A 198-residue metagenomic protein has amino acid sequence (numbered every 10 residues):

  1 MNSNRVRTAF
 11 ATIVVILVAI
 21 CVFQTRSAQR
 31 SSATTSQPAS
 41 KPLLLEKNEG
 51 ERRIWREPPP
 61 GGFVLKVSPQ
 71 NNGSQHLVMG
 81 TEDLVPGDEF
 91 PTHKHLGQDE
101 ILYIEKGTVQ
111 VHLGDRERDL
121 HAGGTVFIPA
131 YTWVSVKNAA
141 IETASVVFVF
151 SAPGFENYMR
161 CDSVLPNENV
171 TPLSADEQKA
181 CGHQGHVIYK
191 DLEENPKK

Functional and structural regions predicted by a protein language model:
M1-V14: N-terminal Sec-pathway targeting helices
A9, C21-L77, V164-K198: A short, N-terminal "cap"/entry segment at the start of jelly-roll beta-barrel domains of the cupin/DSBH fold
L65, G80-H95: Conserved short histidine dyad/triad with adjacent acidic residue
G73, Q110, A130-N157: Ligand-binding loop in jelly-roll beta-barrel domains
H76-M79, D99: Extracytoplasmic
G97-V109, G114: Glycine- and acidic-residue-biased ligand/ion/polar-headgroup-sensing regions
D115-A130: Short acidic-glycine-tyrosine-enriched beta hairpin
